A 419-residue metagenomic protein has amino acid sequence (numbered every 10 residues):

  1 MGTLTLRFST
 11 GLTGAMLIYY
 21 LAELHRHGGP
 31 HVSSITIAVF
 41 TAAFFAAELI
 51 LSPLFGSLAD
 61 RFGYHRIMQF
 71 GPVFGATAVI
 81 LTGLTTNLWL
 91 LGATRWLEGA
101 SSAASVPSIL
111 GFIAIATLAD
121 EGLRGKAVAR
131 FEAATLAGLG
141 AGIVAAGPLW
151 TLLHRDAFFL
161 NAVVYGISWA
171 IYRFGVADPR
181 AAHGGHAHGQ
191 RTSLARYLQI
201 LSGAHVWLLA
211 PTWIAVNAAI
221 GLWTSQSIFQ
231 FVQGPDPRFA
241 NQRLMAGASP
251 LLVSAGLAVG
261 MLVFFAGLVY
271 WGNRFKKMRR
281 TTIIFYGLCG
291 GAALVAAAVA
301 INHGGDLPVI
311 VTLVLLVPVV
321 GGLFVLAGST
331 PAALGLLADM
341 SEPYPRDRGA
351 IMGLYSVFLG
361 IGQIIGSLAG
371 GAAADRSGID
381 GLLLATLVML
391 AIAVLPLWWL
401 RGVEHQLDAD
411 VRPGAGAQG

Functional and structural regions predicted by a protein language model:
L4, W89-A104, V309-G328: Hydrophobic core of transmembrane alpha-helices in multi-pass small-molecule transporters, especially MFS/SLC-type
G28-A43, K126, R130, P237-M261 (+1 more regions): Loop-to-transmembrane helix entry
F44-P53, L139-G140, M261-V269, Q363-I364: Residue-level signature of mid-helix packing/kink "hotspots" within the transmembrane helices of 12-pass Major
L49-T86: Conserved MFS/SLC helix-loop-helix module at the cytosolic interface between two early adjacent transmembrane helices
I50-G63, A266-R280, A374: Helix-to-loop junctions at the C-terminal end of transmembrane segments in multipass secondary transporters
R66-L81, T282-A298: Structural signature of the two symmetry-related core transmembrane helices
T94-T135: Cytoplasmic helix-loop-helix junction between adjacent transmembrane helices in 12-TM secondary transporters
A177-P211, G414-G419: Juxtamembrane intracellular "pre-TM" segments in multi-pass secondary transporters
